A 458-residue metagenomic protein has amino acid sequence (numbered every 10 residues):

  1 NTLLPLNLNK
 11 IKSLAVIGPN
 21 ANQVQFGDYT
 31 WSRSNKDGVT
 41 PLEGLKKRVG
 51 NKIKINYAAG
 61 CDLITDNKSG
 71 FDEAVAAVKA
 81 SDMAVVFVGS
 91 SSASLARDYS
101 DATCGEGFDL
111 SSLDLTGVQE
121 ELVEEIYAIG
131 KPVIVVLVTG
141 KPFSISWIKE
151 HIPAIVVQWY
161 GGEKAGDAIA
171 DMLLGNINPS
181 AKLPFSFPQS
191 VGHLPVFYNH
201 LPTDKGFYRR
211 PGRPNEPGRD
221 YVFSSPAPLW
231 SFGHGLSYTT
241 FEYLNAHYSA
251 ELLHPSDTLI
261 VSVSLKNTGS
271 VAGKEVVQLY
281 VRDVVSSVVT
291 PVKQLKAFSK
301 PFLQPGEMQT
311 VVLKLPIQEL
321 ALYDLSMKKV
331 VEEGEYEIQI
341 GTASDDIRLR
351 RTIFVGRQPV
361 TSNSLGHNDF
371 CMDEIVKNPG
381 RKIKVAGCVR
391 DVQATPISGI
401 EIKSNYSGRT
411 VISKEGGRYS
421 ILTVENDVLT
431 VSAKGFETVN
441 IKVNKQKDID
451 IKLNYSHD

Functional and structural regions predicted by a protein language model:
N1-K382: C-terminal non-catalytic regions of proteins with extracellular/luminal or membrane-system context
V277-L279, I400-S404, L429: Hydrophobic beta-strand segments
S299, E307-L313, G417-Y419, V439 (+1 more regions): Short strand-edge motifs at loop-to-beta-strand transitions and within beta-strands of extracellular beta-rich domains
G380-I397: Structural motif
Q393-S398, S420-D427, V443-K445: Short Pro-Gly-centered beta-turn/loop motif in secreted/extracellular proteins
G408-R418: Short, acidic Ser/Thr/Gly-rich low-complexity loop/linker segments typical of extracellular and cell-surface proteins
T430-K442, S456: A short, solvent-exposed loop/turn motif at the edges and junctions of modular extracellular/periplasmic domains
V443-D458: Extracellular beta-sheet/turn segments enriched in Thr/Pro/Gly and aliphatic residues
